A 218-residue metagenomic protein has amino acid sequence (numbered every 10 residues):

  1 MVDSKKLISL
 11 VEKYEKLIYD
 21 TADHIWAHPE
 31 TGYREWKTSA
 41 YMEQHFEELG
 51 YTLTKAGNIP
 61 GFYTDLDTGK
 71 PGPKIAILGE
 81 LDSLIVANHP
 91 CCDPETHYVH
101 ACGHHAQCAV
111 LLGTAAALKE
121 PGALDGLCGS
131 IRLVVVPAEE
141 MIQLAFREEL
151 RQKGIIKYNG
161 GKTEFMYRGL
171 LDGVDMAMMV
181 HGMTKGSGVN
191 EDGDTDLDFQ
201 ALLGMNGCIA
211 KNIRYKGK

Functional and structural regions predicted by a protein language model:
M1, S9, D194-D196: Polar low-complexity intrinsically disordered regions
D3-A101, H105-R132: Acidic/His- and Gly-rich active-site-bordering loop/insert found across diverse amide/peptide-bond hydrolases
Y63, H89-V99, H105, D125-K218: Histidine/acidic-residue-rich, glycine-tolerant segments that coordinate divalent metal ions
